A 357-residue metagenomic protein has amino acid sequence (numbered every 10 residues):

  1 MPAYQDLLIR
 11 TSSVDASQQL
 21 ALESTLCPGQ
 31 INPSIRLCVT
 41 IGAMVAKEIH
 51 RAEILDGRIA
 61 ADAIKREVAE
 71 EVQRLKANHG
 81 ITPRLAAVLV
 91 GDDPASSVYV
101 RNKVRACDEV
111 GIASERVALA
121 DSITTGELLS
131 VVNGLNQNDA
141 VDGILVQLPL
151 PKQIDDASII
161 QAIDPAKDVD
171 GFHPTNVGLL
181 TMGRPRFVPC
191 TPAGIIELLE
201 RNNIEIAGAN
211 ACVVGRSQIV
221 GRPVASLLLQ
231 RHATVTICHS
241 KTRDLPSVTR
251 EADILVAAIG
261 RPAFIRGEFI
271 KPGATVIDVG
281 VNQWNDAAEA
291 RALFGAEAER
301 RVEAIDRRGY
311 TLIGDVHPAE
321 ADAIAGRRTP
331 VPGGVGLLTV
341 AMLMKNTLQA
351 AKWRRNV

Functional and structural regions predicted by a protein language model:
Y4-Q5, Q18-Q19, Q30: Low-complexity, intrinsically disordered or signal/transmembrane-proximal segments
I9-T11: Intrinsic disorder/low-complexity segments
I54, R58, I64-E70, K76 (+4 more regions): Adenosine-phosphate binding glycine-rich loop
L85, C107-D121, V235-I237: Short beta-strand elements in bilobed, periplasmic/extracellular small-molecule ligand-binding domains
V90-V104, R186-V279, W284-F294: Glycine-rich phosphate/diphosphate-binding loop of Rossmann-like nucleotide-binding domains
E127-D139: Short, well-structured alpha-helical segments in soluble
L145-A207, V248: Anion-binding alpha/beta catalytic cores of soluble intermediary-metabolism enzymes, centered on
